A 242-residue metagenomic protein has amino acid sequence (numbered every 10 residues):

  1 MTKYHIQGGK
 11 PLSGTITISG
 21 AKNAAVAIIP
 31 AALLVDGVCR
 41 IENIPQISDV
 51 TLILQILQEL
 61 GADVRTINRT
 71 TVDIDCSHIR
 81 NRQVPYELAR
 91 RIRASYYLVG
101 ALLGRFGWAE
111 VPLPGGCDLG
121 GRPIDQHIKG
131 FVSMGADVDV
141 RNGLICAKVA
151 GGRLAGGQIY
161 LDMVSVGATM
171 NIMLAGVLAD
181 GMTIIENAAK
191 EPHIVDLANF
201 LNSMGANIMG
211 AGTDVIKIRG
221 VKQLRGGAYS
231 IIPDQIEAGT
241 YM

Functional and structural regions predicted by a protein language model:
M1-M242: Structural preference for solvent-exposed beta-strand-turn elements and adjacent flexible terminal/loop segments within
